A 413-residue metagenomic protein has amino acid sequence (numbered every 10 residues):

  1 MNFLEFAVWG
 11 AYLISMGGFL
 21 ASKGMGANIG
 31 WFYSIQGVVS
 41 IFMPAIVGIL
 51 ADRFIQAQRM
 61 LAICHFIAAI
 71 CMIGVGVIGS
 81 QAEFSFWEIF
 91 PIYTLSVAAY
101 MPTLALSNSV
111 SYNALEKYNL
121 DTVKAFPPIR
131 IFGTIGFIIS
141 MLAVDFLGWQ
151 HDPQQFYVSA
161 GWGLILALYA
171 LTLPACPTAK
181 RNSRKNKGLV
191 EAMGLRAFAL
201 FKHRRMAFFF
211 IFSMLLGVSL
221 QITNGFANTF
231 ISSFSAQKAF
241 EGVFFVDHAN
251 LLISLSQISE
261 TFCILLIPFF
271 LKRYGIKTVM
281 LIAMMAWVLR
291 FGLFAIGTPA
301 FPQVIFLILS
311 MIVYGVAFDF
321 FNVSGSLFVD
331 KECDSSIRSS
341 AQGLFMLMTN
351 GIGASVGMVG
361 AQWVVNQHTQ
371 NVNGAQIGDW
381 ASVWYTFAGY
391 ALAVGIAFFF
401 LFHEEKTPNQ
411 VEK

Functional and structural regions predicted by a protein language model:
M1-I41, R205-E241, H248-L252, N322: Helix-loop boundary and gating motifs at the non-cytosolic
W31-A51, L251-L266: Central cavity-lining transmembrane alpha-helices of secondary-active solute carriers, predominantly the Major
I46, G74-S80, G163-P177, G351 (+1 more regions): Multi-pass alpha-helical transporter architecture, strongest for 12-TM Major Facilitator/SLC carriers used
D52-F66, K272-M284: Cytoplasmic membrane-interface "Motif A"-like loop-to-helix N-cap segments of 12-TM Major Facilitator Superfamily
F66-E83, M285-F301: C-terminal ends and interior cores of transmembrane alpha-helices in multi-pass membrane transporters/permeases
F146-G163, W363-A391: A membrane-interface helix-boundary motif in multi-pass transporters
P174-I211, A236-E241: Juxtamembrane intracellular "pre-TM" segments in multi-pass secondary transporters
T278-G325: C-terminal transmembrane helical hairpin of 12-TM major facilitator-type secondary transporters
